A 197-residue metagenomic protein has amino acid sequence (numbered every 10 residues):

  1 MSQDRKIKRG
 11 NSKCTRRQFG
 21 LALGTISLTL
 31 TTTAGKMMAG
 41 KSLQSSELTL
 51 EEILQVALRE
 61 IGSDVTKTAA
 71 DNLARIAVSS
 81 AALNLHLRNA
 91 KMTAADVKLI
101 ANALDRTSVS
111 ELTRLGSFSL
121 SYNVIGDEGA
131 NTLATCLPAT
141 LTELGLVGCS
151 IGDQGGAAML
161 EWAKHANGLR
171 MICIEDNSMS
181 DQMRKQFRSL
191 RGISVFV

Functional and structural regions predicted by a protein language model:
S2-G10, C14-V197: Leucine-rich tandem repeat or coiled-coil scaffolds
